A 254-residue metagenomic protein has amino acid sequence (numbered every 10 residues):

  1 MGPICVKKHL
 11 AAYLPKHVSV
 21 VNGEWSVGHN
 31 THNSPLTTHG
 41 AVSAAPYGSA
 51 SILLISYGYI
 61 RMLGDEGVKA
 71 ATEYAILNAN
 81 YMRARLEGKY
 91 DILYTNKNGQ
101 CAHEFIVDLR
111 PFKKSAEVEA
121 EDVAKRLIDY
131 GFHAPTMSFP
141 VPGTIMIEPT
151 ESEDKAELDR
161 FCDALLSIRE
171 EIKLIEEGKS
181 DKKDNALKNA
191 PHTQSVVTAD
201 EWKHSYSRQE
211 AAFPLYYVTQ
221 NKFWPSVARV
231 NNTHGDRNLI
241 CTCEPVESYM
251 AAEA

Functional and structural regions predicted by a protein language model:
M1-S19: Active-site PLP attachment segment
P3, S49-S51, D65: Gly/Ser/Thr-rich helix-start
L10, L14, S43, H133: Glycine-rich, flexible loop/turn motifs
Y13, N22, P111-K113: Short alpha-helical interface patches
V20-V27: Acidic, Ala/Val/Gly-enriched low-complexity intrinsically disordered segments
V27-T38, V42, I60-A254: Non-catalytic terminal extensions of PLP-dependent enzymes
A44-I55: PLP-dependent aminotransferase class I/II
